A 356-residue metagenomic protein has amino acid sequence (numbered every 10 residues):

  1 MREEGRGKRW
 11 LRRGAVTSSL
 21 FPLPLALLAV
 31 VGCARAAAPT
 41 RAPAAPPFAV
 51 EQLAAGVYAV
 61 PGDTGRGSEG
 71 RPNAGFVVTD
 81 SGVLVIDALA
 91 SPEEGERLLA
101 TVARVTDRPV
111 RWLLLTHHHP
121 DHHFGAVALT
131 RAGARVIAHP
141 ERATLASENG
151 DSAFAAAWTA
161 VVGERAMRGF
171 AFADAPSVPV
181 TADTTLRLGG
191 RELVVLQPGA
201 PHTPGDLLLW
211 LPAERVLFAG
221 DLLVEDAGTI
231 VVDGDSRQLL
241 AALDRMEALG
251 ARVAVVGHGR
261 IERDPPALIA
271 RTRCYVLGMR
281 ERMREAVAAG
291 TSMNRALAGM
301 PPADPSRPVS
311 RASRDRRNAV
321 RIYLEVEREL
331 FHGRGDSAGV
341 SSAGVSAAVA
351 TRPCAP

Functional and structural regions predicted by a protein language model:
S19-G32: Bacterial N-terminal signal peptides
A34-A45: Bacterial Sec signal peptide processing site at the extreme N-terminus
R35, A288-P356: C-terminal regulatory/interaction regions
E51-R104, L207-G220: Conserved beta-strand hairpin/beta-sheet module of binuclear metal-dependent hydrolase folds, prominently
I86-A88, R111-H119, I137-P140, P198 (+2 more regions): Active-site neighborhood of phospho(di)ester-bond hydrolases with catalytic His/Asp-centered motifs
A100-T185: Active-site HxH/HxHxD metal-binding segment of metal-dependent hydrolases
P179-L211: Core dinuclear metal-dependent hydrolase active-site scaffold
W210, V216, Q238-T291, R295 (+1 more regions): Divalent-metal (often Zn2+) His-rich catalytic cores of metallo-beta-lactamase-fold enzymes
